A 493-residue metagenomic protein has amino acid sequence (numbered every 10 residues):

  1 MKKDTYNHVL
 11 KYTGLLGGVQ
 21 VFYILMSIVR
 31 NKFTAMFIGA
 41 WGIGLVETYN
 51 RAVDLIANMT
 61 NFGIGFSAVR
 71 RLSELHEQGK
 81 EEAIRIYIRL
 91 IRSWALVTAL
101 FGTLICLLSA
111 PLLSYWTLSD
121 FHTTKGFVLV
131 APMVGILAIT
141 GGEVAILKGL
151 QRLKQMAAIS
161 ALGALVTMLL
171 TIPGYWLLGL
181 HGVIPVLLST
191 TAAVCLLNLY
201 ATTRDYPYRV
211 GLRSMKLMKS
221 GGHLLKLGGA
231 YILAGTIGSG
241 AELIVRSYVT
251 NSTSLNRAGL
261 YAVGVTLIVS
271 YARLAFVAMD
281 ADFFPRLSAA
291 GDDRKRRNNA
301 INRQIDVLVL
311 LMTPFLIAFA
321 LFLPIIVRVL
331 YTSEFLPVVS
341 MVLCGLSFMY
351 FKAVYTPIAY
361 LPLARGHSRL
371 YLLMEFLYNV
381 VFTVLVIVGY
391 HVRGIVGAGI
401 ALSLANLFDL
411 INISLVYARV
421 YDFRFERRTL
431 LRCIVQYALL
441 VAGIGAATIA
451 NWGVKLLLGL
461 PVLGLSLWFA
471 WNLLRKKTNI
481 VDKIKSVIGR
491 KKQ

Functional and structural regions predicted by a protein language model:
M1-V9, N198-E242, D282-N299, V420-I434 (+2 more regions): Interhelical loop/hinge segments that connect adjacent transmembrane helices in multipass membrane
V9, T13, F22, S93-L243: Hydrophobic transmembrane helix module of multi-pass membrane transport proteins
K11-N31, I43, G163, L187-V194 (+6 more regions): Transmembrane helical elements of multi-pass membrane transporters/channels
A35-G42, Q151-K154, A164-L196, Y200 (+6 more regions): Membrane-interface helix-loop junctions in multi-pass transport and translocation proteins
F62-E77, G149, P207, G264 (+3 more regions): Helix-loop junctions and terminal segments of transmembrane helices in multi-pass membrane transport/translocation
A110-V130, N302, A320-Y350, V396: Interfacial segments at transmembrane-helix termini and the short loops linking adjacent helices
G135-I159, L346-L377, Y417, Y421: Membrane-interface junctions at transmembrane-helix termini in multi-pass inner-membrane proteins
G445-Q493: Membrane-proximal transmembrane or re-entrant/amphipathic helices at the cytosolic face
